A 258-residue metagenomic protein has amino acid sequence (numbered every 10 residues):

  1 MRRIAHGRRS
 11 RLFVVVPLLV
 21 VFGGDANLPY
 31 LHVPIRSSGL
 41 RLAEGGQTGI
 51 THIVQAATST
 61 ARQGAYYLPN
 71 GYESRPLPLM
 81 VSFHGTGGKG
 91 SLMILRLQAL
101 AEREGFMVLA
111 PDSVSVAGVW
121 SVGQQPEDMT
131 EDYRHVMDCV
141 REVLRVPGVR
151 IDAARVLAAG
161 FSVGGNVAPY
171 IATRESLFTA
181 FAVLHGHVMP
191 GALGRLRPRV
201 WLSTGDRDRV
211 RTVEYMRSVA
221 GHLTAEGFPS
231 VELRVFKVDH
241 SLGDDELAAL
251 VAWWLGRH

Functional and structural regions predicted by a protein language model:
H6, F13, P17-L79, A159 (+5 more regions): A domain-start/cap signature at the N-terminus of enzymes
G49-L68, P78-V149: Serine-hydrolase catalytic machinery in alpha/beta-hydrolase-like enzymes
P78, P198-R199: Alpha/beta-hydrolase fold active-site loops
V81-F83, L184, F236: Alpha/beta-hydrolase
H84-T86, L144, F161-V163, A168 (+4 more regions): Cell-envelope and extracellular/periplasmic
S91-L97, L184-L193, E214, S218: Alpha-helical scaffolding within the catalytic cores of extracellular/periplasmic polymer-degrading hydrolases
A154-L196: Primarily recognizes the serine-hydrolase "nucleophile elbow" in alpha/beta-hydrolase and SGNH/GDSL folds
W201-S203, V213-H258: C-terminal catalytic histidine-bearing segment of alpha/beta-hydrolase fold enzymes
